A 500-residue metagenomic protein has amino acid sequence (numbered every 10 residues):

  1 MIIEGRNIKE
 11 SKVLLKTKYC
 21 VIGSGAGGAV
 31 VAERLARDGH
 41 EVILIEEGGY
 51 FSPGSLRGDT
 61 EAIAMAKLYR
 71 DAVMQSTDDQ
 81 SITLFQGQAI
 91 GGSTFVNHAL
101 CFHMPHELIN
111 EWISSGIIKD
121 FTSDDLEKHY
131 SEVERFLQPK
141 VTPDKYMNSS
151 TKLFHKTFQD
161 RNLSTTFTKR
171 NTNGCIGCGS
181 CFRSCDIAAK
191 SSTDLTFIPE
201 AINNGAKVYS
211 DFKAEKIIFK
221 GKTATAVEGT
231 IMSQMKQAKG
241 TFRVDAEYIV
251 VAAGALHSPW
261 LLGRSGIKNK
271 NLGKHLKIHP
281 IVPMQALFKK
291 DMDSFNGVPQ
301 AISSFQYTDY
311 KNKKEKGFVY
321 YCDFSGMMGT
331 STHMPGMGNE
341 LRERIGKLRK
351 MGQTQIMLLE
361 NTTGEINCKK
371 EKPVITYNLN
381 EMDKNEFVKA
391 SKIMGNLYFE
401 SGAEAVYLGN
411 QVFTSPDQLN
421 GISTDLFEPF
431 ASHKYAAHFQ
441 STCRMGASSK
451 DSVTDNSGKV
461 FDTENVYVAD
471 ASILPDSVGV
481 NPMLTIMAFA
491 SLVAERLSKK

Functional and structural regions predicted by a protein language model:
M1-Y19, R37-D38, K499: Extreme N-terminal leader/targeting segments of oxidoreductases
K16, F167-T168, G174-C181, K216-K220 (+3 more regions): A glycine-rich dinucleotide-binding beta-alpha-beta segment and adjacent secondary-structure elements that constitute
K18-L44: N-terminal Rossmann-like FAD-binding beta1-loop-alpha1 element of flavoenzymes
R34-R37, E41, G48-P53, G58 (+7 more regions): Glycine-rich loop(s) and the adjacent beta-strand/alpha-helix scaffold that form part
H40, E47-V96, M104-H106, T151-H155: N-terminal FAD cofactor-binding segment of flavoenzymes
I90, T94-C175: Rossmann-like flavin
N97, N269-N396, A436-S441, F461 (+1 more regions): FAD cofactor-binding and catalytic pocket of flavoenzymes
S180-E247: Helical element adjacent to the flavin cofactor pocket in flavoenzyme catalytic cores
